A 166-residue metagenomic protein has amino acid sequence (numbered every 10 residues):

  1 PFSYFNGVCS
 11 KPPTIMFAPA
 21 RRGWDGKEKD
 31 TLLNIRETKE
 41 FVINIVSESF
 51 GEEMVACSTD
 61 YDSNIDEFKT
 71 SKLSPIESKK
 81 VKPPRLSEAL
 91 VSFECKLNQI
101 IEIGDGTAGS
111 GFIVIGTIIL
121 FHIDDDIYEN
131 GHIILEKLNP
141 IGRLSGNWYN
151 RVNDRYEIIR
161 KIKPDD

Functional and structural regions predicted by a protein language model:
P1-D166: Basic, polyanion-binding surface patches
